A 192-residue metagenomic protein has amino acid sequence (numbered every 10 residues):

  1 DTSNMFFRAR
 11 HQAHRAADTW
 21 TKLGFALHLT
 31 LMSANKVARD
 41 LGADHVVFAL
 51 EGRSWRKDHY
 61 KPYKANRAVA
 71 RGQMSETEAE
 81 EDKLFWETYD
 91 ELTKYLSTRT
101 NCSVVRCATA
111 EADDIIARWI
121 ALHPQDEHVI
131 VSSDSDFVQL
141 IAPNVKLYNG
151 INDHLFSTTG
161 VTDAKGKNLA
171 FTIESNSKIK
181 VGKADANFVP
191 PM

Functional and structural regions predicted by a protein language model:
T2-V131, F137-F156, G160, S175: Noncatalytic, basic helical substrate-engagement surface that gates or grips nucleic-acid strands
Q125, L155-M192: Feature 3881 marks metal-assisted phosphotransfer/nuclease machinery and their flanking interaction elements
